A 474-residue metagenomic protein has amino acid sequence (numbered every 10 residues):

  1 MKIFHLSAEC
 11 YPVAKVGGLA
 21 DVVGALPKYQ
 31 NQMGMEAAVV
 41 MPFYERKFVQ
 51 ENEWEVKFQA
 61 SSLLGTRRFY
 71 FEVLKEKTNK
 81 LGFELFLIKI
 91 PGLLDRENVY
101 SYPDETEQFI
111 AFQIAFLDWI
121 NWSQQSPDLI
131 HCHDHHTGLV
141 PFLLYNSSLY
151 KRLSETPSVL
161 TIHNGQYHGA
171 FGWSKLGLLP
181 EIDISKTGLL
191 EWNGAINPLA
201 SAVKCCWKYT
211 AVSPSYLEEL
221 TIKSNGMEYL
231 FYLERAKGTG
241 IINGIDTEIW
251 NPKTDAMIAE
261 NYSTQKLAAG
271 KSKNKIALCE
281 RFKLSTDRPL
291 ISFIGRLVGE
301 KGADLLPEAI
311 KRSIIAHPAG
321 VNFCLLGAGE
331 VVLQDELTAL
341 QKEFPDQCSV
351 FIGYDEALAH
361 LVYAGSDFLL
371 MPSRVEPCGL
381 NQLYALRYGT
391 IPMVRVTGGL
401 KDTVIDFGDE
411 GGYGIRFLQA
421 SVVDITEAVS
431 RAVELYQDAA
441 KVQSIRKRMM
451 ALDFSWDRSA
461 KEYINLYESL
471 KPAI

Functional and structural regions predicted by a protein language model:
M1-I474: Catalytic cores of nucleotide-sugar-dependent glycosyltransferases that transfer UDP/GDP/TDP-activated
